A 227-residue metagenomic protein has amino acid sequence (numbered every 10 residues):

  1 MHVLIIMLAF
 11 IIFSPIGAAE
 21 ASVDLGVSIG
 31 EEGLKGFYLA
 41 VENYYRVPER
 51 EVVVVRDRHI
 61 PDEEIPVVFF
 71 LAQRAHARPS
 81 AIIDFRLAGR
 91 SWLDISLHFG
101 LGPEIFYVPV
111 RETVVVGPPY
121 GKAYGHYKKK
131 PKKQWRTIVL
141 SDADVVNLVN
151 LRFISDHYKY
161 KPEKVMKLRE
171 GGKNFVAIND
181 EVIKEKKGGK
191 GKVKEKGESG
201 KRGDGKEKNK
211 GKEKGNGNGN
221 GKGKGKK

Functional and structural regions predicted by a protein language model:
H2-P15: Bacterial N-terminal signal peptides
F10, P118, K210-K214: Exposed boundary/loop context
P15-A21: Sec/Tat signal peptide C-region and signal peptidase I cleavage site
A21-G197: Low-complexity segments
G191-K227: Intrinsically disordered, low-complexity segments
